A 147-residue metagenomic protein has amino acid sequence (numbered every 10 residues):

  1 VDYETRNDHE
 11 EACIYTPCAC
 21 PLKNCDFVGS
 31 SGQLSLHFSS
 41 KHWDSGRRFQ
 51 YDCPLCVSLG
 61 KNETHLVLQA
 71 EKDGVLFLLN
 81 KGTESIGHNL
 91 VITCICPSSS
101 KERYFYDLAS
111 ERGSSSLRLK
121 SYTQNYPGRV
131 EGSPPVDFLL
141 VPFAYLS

Functional and structural regions predicted by a protein language model:
V1-S147: Signature of small Cys/His-rich zinc-finger-like modules used by ubiquitin/SUMO E3 ligases
